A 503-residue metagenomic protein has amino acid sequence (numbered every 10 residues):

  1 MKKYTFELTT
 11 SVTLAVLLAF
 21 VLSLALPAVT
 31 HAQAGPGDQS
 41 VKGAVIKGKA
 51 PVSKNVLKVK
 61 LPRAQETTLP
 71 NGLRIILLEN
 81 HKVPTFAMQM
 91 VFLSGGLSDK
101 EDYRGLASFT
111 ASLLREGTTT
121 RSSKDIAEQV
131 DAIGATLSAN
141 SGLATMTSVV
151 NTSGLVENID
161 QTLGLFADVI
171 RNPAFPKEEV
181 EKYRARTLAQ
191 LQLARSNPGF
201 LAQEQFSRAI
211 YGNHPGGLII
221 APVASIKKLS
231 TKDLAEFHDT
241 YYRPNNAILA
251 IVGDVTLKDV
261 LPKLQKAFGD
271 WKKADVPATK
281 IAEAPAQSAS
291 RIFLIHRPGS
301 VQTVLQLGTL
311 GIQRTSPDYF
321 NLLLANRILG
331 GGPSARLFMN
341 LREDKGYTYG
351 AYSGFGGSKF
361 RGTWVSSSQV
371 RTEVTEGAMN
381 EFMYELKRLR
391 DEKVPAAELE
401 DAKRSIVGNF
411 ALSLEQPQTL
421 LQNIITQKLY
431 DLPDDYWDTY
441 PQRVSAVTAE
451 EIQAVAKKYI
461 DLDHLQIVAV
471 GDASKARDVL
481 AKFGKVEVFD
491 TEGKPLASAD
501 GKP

Functional and structural regions predicted by a protein language model:
M1-T10: N-terminal secretory signal peptides that target proteins for export/translocation
S11-P27: Bacterial N-terminal signal peptides
A28-A34: Boundary at the C-terminal end of the N-terminal hydrophobic targeting segment
A34-V45, A50, I219, I248-Q313 (+1 more regions): An aromatic/glycine/proline-enriched structural segment found at the starts of mature extracellular/organellar domains
V52-F92: Mature N-terminal segment immediately following signal peptide/propeptide cleavage in secreted/periplasmic
I76-L78, V83-L114, R121-I170, R184 (+8 more regions): M16 family metallopeptidases and their MPP-like homologs
D99-E101, I159-T162, K177-E178, K258-P262 (+3 more regions): Solvent-exposed, non-transmembrane alpha-helical starts
